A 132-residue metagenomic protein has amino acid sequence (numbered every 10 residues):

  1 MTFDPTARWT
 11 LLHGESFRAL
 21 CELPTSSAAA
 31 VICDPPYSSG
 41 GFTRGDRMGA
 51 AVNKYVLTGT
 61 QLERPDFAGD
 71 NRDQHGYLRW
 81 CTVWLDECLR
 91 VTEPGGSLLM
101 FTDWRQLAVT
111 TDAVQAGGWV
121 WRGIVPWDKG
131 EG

Functional and structural regions predicted by a protein language model:
T2-G132: Core catalytic lobe of class I
